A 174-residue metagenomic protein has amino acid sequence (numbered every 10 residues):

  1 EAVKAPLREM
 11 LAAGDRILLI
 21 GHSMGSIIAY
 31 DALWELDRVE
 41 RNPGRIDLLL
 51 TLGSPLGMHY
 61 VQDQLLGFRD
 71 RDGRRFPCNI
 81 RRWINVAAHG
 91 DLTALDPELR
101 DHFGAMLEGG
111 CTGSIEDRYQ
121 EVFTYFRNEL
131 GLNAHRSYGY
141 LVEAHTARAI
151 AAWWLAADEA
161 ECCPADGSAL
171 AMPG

Functional and structural regions predicted by a protein language model:
E1-I20, M24-G174: Lipid deacylating catalytic domains
